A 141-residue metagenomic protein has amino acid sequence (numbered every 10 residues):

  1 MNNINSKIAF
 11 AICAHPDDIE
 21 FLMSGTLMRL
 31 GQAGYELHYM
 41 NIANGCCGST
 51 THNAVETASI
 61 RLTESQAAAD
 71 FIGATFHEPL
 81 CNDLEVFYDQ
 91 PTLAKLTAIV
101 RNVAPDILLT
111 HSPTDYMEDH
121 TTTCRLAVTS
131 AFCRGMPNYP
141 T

Functional and structural regions predicted by a protein language model:
M1-I12, F87-T141: Metal-dependent de-N-acetylase/amidase catalytic core
M1-V103: Active-site rim/loop-helix segments in enzyme catalytic domains that contact anionic ligands
